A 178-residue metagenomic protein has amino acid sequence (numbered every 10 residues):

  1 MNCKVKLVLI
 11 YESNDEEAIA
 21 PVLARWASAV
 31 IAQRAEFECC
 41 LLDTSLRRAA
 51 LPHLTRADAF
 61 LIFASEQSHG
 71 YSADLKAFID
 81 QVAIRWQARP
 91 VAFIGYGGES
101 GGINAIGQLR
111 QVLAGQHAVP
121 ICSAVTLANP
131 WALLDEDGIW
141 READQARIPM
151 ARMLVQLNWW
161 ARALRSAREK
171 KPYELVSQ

Functional and structural regions predicted by a protein language model:
N2-A35: N-terminal beta1-alpha1 ligand-phosphate binding loop
N2-C3, V8, A49-A50, L54 (+1 more regions): Glycine-rich phosphate/pyrophosphate-binding loop and the adjoining helix
K6, E38, P90: Residues at the starts of beta-strands that form the adenosine-phosphate
I10-E12, L42, I94: Short hydrophobic segments within beta-strands
A20, A24, S72-L75, I106 (+2 more regions): A general structural signal for well-ordered alpha-helical segments in protein cores
A29-E36, A114, A118, V155-S166: Generic secondary-structure signature for well-ordered alpha-helical cores
A35-L46: A short beta-strand-loop structural module common to alpha/beta enzyme folds
A49-P120: Helix-loop-strand module that forms the ligand-binding subsite of alpha/beta enzymes
